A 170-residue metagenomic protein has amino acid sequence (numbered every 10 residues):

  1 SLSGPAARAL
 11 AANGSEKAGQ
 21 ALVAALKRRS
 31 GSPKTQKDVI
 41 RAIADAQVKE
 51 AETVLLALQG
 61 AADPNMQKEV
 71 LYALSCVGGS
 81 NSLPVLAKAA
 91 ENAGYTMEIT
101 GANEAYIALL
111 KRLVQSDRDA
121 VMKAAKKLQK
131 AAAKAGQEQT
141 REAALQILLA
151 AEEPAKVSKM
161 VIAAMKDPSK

Functional and structural regions predicted by a protein language model:
S1-G4, S15-R29, Q36-K37, V48-G60 (+5 more regions): Amphipathic alpha-helical scaffolding segments comprising HEAT/armadillo-like alpha-solenoid repeats
A6, Q36-V39, V70, A102 (+2 more regions): Conserved hydrophobic register position within alpha-solenoid helical repeats
A11, K27, A44, S75 (+2 more regions): Structural signature of alpha-helical solenoid repeat scaffolds
A25, A42, A57-L58, A73 (+3 more regions): Short acidic/histidine-centered micro-motifs embedded in hydrophobic/aromatic stretches that mark compact functional
K34, N65, M97-G101, A120 (+1 more regions): Residues within HEAT/ARM-like alpha-solenoid scaffolds
